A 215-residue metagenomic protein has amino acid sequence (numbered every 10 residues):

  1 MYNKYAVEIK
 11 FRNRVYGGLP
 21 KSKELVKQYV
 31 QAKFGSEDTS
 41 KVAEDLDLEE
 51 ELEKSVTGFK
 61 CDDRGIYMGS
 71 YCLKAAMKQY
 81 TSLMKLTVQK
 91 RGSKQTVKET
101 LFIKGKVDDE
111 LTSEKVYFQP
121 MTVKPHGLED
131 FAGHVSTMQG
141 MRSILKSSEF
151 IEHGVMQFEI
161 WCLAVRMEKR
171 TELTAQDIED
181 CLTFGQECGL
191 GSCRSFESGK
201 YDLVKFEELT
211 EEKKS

Functional and structural regions predicted by a protein language model:
M1-S215: RNA-interacting cores
